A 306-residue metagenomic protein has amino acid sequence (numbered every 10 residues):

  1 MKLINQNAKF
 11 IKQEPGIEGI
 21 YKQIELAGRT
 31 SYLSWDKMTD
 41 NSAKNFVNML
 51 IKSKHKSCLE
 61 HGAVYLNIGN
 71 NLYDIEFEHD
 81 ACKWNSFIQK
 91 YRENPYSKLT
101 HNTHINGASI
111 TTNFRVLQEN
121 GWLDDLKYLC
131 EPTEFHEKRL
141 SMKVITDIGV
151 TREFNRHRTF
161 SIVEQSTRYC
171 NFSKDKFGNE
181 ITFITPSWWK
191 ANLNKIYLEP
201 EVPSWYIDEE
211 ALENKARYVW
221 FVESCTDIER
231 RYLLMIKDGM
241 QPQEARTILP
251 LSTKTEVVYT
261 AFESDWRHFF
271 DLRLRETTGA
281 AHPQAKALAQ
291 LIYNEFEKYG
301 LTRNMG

Functional and structural regions predicted by a protein language model:
M1-G306: Family-specific signature for flavin-dependent thymidylate synthase
